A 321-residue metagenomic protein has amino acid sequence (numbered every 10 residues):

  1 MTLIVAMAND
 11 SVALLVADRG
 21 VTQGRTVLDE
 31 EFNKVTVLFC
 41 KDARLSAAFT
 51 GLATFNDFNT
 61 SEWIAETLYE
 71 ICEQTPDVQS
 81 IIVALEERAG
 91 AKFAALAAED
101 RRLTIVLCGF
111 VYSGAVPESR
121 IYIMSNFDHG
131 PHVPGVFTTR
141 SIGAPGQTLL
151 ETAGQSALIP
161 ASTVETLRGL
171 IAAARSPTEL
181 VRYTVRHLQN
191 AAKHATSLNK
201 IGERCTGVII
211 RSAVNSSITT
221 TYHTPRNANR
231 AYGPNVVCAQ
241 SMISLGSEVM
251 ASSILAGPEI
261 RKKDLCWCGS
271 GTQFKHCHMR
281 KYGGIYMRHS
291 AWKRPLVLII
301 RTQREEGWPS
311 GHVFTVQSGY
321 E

Functional and structural regions predicted by a protein language model:
M1-S253, L298: N-terminal nucleophile
Q240-E321: Acidic/negatively charged segments and metal-coordination signatures
